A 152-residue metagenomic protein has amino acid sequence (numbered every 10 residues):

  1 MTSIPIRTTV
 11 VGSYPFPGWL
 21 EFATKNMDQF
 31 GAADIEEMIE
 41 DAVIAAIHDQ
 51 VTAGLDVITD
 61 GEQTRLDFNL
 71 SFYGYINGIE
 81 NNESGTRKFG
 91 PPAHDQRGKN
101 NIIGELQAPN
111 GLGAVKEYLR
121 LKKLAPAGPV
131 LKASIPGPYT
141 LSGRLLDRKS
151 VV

Functional and structural regions predicted by a protein language model:
M1-V152: Domain-level signal for soluble alpha/beta catalytic cores
